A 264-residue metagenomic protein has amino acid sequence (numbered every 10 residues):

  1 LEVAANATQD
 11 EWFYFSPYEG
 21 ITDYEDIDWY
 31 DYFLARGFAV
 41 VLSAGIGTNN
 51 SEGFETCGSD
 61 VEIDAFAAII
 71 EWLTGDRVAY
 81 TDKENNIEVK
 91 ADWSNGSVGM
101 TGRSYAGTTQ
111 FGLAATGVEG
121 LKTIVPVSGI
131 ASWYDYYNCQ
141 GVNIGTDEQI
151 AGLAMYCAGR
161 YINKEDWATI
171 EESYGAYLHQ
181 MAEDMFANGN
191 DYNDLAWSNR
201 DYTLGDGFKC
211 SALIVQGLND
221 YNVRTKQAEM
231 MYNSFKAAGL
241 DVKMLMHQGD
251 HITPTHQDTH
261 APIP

Functional and structural regions predicted by a protein language model:
E2-E19, D23-Y30, A35, I63 (+4 more regions): Accessory cap/linker subdomain of secreted extracellular hydrolases
D23, N49-A68, D76-Y80, H256-I263: Catalytic nucleophile-loop/oxyanion-hole region of alpha/beta-hydrolase and closely related hydrolase-like folds
L34-N50: Conserved alpha/beta-hydrolase
A39-A44, S97-G102, G107, K122-S128 (+2 more regions): Structural recognition of the beta-strand scaffold that forms the well-ordered cores of secreted hydrolase catalytic
I46-N49, A131, H251: Alpha/beta-hydrolase active-site loop signature
F208, I214-Q216, D220: Short beta-strand/loop motif that positions the catalytic acidic residue of the alpha/beta-hydrolase fold
Y221-E229: Conserved alpha/beta-hydrolase "acid-adjacent" motif
F235-T253: Catalytic histidine neighborhood in serine/cysteine hydrolases with alpha/beta-hydrolase-type architecture
